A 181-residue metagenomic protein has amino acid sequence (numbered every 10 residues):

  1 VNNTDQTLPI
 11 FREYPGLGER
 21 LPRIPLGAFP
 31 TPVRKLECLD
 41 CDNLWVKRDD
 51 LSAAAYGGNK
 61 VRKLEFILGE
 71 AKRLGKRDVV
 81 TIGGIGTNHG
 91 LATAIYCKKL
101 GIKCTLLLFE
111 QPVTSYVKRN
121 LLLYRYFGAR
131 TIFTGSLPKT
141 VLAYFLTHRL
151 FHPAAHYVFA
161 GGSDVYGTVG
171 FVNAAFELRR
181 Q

Functional and structural regions predicted by a protein language model:
V1-Q181: PLP-dependent amino-acid enzyme catalytic core
